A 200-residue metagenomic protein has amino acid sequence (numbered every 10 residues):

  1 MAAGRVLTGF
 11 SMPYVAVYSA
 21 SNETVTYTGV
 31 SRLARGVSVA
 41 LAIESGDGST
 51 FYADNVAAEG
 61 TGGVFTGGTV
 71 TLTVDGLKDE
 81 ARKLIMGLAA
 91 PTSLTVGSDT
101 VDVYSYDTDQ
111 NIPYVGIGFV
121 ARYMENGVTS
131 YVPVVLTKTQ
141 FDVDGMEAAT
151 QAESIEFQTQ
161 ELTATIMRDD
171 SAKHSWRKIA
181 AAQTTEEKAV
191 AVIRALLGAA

Functional and structural regions predicted by a protein language model:
M1-M86, K138-E156: Solvent-exposed edge beta-strands and adjacent loop segments that serve as assembly or binding interfaces
L7, V37, M124, D170 (+1 more regions): Small/flexible residues
Y14, Y18, Y27, Y52 (+5 more regions): Sequence-level detector for tyrosine residue identity
T24-Y27, V120-S130, H174-E187: Acidic Ser/Thr/Pro-rich low-complexity disordered segments that often serve as glycosylated linkers/stalks around
F51-A53, L72, R82, M86 (+5 more regions): Aromatic-residue detector
G62-V134: Structured, beta-strand-rich domain cores that present glycine/charged loop surfaces used to bind extended ligands
T137-A200: Mixed-charge, glycine-accented linear interaction segment located at domain edges/termini
